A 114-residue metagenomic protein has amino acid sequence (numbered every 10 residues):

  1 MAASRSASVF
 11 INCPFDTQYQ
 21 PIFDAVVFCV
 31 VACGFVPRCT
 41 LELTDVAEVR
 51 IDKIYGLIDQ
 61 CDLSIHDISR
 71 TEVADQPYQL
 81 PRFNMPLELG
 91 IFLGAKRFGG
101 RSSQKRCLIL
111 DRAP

Functional and structural regions predicted by a protein language model:
M1-C61: Conserved N-terminal substructure of TIR/SEFIR domains
A7-V9, S64, K105-L108: Hydrophobic beta-strand segments of well-ordered beta-sheets in folded domains
N12, T40-T44, H66-I68, I109-A113: Short His-Asn-centered micro-motif
F28, I91-G94: Residue-level signal for well-ordered alpha-helical scaffold segments within enzymatic catalytic domains
A32, G94-Q104: Arginine/glycine-rich "motif VI" loop of SF2 helicases in the C-terminal RecA-like domain
E42-L89, F98: TIR-domain catalytic/interaction hotspot
G100-P114: Nucleic-acid nuclease catalytic cores
